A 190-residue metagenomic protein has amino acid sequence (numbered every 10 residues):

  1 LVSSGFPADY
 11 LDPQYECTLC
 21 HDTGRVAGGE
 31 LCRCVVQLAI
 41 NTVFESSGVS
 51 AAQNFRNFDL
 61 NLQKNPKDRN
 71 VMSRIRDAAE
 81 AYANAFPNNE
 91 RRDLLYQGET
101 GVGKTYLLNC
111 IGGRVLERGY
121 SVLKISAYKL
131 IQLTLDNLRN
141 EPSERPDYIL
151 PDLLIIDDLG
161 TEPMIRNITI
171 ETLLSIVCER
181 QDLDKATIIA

Functional and structural regions predicted by a protein language model:
G5-A51: Interdomain "pre-motor" coupling segment immediately N-terminal to P-loop NTPase/helicase cores
C20, F58, L108, S126 (+3 more regions): Conserved RecA-like P-loop NTPase ATPase core
V49-A51, R56-L94: Pre-Walker A (pre-P-loop) alpha-helix and adjacent loop at the N terminus of AAA/AAA+ ATPase modules, a conserved
L60, K124-T134: A short hydrophobic beta-strand->loop->alpha-helix junction that borders the nucleotide-binding pocket of P-loop NTPases
E90-L108: Walker A/P-loop nucleotide-binding motif
R91-L95, V122, L153, A186-I188: Residue-level preference for the first positions of well-ordered beta-strands
G113-L123: Post-Walker A helix-loop "phosphate-sensing" segment adjacent to the P-loop in P-loop NTPases
L135-K185: Conserved nucleotide-sensing/catalytic segment adjacent to the nucleotide-binding pocket in NTP-handling enzymes
